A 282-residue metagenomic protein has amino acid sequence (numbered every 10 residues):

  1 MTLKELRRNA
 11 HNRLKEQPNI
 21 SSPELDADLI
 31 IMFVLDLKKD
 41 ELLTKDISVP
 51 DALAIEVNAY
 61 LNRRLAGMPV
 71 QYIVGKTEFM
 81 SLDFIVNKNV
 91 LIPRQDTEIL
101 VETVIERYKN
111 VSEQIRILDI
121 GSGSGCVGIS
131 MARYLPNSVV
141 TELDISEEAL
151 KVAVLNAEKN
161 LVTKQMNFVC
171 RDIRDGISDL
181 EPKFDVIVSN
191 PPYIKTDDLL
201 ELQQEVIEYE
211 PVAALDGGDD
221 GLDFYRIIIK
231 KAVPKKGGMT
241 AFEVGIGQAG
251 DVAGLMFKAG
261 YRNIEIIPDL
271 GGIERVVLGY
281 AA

Functional and structural regions predicted by a protein language model:
M1-D40, I47-V49: Non-catalytic accessory regions of SAM-dependent methyltransferases
L14, Y108, A157, A232 (+1 more regions): Conserved hydrophobic residues forming the short capping helix/wall of the S-adenosyl-L-methionine
I31-R107: Conserved AdoMet
Q71, I194-D197, G247: Active-site beta-alpha loop architecture of Rossmann-like, nucleotide-cofactor-dependent enzymes
D96-E201, R226: Conserved SAM/SAH cofactor-binding pocket of Class I
V162, E210, V233-G237: Helix-to-beta-strand junctions that scaffold the AdoMet/dcAdoMet cofactor pocket in Class I SAM-dependent enzymes
Y193-D223: Mobile active-site "lid"/loop adjacent to the S-adenosyl-L-methionine
D219-Y280: Conserved Class I SAM-dependent methyltransferase catalytic core
